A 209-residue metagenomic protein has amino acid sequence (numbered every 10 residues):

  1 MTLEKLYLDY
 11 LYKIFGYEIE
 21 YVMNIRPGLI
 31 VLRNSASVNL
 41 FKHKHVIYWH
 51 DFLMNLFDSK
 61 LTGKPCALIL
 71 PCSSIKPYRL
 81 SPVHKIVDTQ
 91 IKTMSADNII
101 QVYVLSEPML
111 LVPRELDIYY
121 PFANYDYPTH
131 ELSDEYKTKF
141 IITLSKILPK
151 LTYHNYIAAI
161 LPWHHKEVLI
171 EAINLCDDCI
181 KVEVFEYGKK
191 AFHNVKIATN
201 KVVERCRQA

Functional and structural regions predicted by a protein language model:
M1-S81: Extreme N-terminal leader/targeting regions
L8, Y12, H50, M54 (+4 more regions): Generic detector of well-ordered alpha-helical segments enriched in charged/polar residues, highlighting helical
Y12, G16, M54, D58 (+6 more regions): Generic surface-pattern signal
R26, R33, R79, R114 (+2 more regions): Arginine residue identity/basic-tract feature
P27-G28, C66, N98-Q101, S106 (+2 more regions): Generic structural motif recognizing short loop/turn segments at the entrances and edges of beta-strands
I47-Y48, F52, D58-K150: Conserved mixed alpha/beta catalytic, RNA-binding, or beta-rich assembly cores of soluble enzyme, regulatory
D134-A209: Glycine/proline-rich loop-helix segments at beta-alpha junctions forming the active-site rim of enzyme cores
